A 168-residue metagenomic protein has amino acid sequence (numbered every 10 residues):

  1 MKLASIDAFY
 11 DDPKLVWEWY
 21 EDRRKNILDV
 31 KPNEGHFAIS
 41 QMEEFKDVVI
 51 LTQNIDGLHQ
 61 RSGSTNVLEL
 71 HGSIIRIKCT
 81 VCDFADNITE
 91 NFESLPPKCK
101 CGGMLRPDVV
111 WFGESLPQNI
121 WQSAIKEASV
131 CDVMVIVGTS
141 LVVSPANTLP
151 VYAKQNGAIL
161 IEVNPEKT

Functional and structural regions predicted by a protein language model:
M1-T168: Conserved catalytic core of sirtuin-type NAD+-dependent deacylases
